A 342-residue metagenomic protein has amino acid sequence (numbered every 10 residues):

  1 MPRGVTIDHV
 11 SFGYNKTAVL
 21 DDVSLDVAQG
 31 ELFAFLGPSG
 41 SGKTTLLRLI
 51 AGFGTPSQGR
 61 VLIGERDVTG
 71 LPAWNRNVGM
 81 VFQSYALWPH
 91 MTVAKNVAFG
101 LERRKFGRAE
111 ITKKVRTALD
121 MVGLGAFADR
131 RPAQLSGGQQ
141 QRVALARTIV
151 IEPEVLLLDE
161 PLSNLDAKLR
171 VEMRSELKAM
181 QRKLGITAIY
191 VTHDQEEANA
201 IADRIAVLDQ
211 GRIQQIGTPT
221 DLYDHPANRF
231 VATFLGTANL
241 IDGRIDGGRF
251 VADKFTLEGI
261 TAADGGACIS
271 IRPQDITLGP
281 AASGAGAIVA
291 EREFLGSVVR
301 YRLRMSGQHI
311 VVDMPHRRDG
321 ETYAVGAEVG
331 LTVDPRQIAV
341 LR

Functional and structural regions predicted by a protein language model:
L32, A73-G79, Q83, L87-F230: ABC ATPase nucleotide-binding domains
L36-P38: The feature captures the beta-strand-to-loop junction immediately N-terminal to the Walker
T44-L47, V143: ABC ATPase nucleotide-binding domain helices that frame the ATP-binding cleft
A51: Helix-to-loop junction immediately C-terminal to a conserved catalytic motif
G59-D67: Conserved ABC transporter NBD signature motif
A227-I269, P273-I288, R302-T322: ATPase nucleotide-binding modules
